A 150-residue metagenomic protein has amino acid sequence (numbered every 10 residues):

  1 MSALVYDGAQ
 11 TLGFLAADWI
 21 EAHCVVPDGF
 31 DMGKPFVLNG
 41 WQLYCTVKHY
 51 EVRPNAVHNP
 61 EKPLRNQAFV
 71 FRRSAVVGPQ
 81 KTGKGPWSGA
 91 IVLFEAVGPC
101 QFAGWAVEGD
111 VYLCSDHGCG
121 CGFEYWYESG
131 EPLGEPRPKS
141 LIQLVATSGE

Functional and structural regions predicted by a protein language model:
M1-E150: Phosphate/NTP-binding elements of NTP-utilizing enzymes
